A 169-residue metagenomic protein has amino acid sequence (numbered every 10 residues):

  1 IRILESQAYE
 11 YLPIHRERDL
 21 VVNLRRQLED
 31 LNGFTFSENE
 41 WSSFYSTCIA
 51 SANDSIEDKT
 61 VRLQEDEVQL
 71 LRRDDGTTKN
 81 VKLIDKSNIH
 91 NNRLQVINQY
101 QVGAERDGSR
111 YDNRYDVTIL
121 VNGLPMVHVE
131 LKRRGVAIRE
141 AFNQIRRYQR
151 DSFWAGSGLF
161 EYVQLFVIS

Functional and structural regions predicted by a protein language model:
I1-S169: An alpha-helical interface "stripe"
